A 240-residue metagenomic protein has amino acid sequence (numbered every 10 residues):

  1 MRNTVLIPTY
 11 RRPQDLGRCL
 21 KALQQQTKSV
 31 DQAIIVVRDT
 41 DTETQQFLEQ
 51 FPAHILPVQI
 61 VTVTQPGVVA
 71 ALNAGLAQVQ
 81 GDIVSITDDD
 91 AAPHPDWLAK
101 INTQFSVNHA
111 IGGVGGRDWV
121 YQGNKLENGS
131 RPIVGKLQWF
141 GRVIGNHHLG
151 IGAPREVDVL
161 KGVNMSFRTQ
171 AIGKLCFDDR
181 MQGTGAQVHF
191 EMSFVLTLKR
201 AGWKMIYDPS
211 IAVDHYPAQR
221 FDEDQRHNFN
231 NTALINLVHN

Functional and structural regions predicted by a protein language model:
M1-Q25: N-proximal low-complexity "stem/linker" segments adjacent to membrane-targeting elements
K21-T62: Acidic donor-binding segment of Leloir-type glycosyltransferases
V63-V79: Glycine-rich, basic loop-to-helix element that forms the pyrophosphate-binding segment of sugar-nucleotide handling
V84: Short aromatic/hydrophobic "clamp" motif used to bind/position activated sugar donors
D96-R131: Conserved donor NDP-sugar-binding/catalytic core segment of glycosyltransferases
V134-V157: Short, flexible, basic/aromatic active-site loop/helix in glycosyltransferases
L160, N164-F167, A171-L175, M181-I211: A short, conserved alpha-helix in the catalytic core of glycosyltransferases
K204-N240: Active-site-adjacent helix/loop segment of glycosyltransferases that harbors family-specific signature motifs
